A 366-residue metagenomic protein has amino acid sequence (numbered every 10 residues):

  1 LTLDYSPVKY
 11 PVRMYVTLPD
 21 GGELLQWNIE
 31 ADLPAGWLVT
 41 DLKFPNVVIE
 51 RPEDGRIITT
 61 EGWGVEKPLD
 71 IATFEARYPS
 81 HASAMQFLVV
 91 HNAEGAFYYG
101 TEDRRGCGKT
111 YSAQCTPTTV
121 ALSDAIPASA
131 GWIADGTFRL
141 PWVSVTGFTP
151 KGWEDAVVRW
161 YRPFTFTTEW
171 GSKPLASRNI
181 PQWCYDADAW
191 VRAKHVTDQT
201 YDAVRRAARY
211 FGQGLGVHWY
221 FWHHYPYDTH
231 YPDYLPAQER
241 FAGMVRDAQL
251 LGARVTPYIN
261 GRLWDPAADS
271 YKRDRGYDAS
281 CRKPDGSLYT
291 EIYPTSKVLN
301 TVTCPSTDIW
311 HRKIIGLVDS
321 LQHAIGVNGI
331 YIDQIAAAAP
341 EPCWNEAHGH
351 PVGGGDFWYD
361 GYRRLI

Functional and structural regions predicted by a protein language model:
L1-G216, Y234, D247, L251-V255 (+1 more regions): Carbohydrate-recognition beta-sandwich/jelly-roll modules in extracellular/periplasmic carbohydrate-active proteins
T40-D41, A267-S270, E341-C343: Short, solvent-exposed loop/turn and secondary-structure capping segments
V191, H224-D228, R262-A267, A337-E341: Flexible loop/turn segments at secondary-structure boundaries
V196-R206, P236-M244, K313-G316, D356-I366: Well-ordered, non-membrane alpha-helical segments in soluble/globular domains
W219-F221, P257-G261, Q334: A cross-domain feature marking catalytic cores of carbohydrate-active enzymes and several ubiquitous metabolic/repair
H223-Q238, E341-H350: Surface-exposed, active-site-proximal loop segments in enzymatic domains
E239-R246, R254-I325: Active-site-adjacent "subsite" loops/lids of carbohydrate-active enzymes
T301-I366: Active-site neighborhood of glycoside hydrolase catalytic domains
